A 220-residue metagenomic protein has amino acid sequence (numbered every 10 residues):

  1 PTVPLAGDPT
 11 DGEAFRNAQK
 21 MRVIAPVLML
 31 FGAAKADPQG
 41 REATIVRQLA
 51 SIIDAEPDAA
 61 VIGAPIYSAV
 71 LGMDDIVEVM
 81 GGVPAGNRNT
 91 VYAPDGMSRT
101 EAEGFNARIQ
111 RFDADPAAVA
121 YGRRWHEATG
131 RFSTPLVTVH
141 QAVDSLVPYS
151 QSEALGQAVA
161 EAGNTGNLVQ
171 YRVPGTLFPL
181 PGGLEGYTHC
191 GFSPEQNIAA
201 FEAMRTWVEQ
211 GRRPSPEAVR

Functional and structural regions predicted by a protein language model:
P1-E127: Accessory cap/linker subdomain of secreted extracellular hydrolases
D74-V219: C-terminal subdomain of alpha/beta-hydrolase-fold enzymes, centered on the catalytic histidine and its supporting
